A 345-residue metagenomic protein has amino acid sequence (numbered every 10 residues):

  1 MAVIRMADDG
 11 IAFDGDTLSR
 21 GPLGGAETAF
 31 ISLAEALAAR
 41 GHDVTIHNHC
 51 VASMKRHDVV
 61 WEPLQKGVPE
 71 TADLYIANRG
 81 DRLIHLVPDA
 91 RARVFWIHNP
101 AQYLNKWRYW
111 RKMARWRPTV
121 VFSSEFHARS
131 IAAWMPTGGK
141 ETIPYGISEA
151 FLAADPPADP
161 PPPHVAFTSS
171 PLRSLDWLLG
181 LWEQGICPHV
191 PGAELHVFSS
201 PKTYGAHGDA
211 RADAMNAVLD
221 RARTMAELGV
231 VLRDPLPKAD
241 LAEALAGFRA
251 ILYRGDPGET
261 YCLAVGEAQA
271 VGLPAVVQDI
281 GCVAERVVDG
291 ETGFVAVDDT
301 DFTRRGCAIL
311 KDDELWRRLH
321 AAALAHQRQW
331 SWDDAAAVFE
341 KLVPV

Functional and structural regions predicted by a protein language model:
H47-R117, F126: Extended catalytic core of nucleotide-activated donor transferases of GT-like folds
N105-K106, R129-A132, E141-P162: Acidic anion/phosphate-binding donor-loop and adjacent secondary structure in glycosyltransferase catalytic cores
E149, P157-T224, L232: Conserved catalytic-core segment of nucleotide-activated headgroup transferases in glycan assembly
D176, A242, V265-A270, A284-E285 (+1 more regions): Short alpha-helical segment that forms part of, or immediately flanks, the ligand-binding pocket in carbohydrate-active
A246-T260, L273: Acidic donor-binding loop of glycosyltransferase active sites
D256, L273, V277-A284, D298-D299: Short glycine-rich donor-binding/catalytic loop of glycosyltransferases that coordinates the nucleotide-sugar
D289-T300, A308-D313: Conserved acidic donor-binding segment of nucleotide-sugar-dependent glycosyltransferases
E314-V343: A charged, aromatic-enriched C-terminal amphipathic alpha-helix characteristic of glycosyltransferases across folds
